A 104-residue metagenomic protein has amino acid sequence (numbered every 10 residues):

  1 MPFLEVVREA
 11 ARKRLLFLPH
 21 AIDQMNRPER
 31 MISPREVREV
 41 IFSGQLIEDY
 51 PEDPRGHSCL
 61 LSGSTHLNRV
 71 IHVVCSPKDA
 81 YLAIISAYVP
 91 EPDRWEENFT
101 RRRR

Functional and structural regions predicted by a protein language model:
M1-R104: Ribonuclease/tRNase effector modules and their secretory precursors
